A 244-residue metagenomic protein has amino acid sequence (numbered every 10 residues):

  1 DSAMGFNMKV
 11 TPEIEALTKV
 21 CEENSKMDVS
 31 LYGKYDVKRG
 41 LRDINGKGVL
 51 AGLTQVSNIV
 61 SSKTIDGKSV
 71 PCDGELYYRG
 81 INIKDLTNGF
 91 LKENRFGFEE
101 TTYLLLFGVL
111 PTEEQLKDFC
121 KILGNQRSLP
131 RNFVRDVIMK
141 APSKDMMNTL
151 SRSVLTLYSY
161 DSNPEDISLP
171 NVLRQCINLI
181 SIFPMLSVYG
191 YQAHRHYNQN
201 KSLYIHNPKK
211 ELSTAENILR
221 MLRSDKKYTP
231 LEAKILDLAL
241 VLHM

Functional and structural regions predicted by a protein language model:
A3-M244: Hydrophobic alpha-helical bundle cores within soluble ligand-binding/oligomerization subdomains
